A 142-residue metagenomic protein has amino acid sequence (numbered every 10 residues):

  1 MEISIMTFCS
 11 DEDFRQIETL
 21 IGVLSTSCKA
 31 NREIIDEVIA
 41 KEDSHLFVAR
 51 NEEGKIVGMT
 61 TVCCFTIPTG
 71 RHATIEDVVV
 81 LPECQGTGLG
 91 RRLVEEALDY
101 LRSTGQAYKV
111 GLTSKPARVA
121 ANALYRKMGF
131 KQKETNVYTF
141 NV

Functional and structural regions predicted by a protein language model:
M1-D11: Conserved N-terminal entry element of GNAT/NAT acetyltransferase domains
T26-L46: Active-site rim helix/loop that mediates acceptor-substrate recognition in acyltransferases
S44, G70, I75, K133: Short coil/loop residues immediately preceding or within conserved phosphate-binding loops of NTP-utilizing enzyme
V48, K55-C64, T74, V79: Conserved beta-strand in the GNAT
C64-F65, F140: A short acidic/small-residue loop/turn micro-motif
V80, G86-D99, A123, K127: Conserved acetyl-CoA-binding loop-helix of GNAT-fold acetyltransferases
R91, S103, P116-E134, T139-F140: Conserved active-site alpha-helix within GNAT-family acetyltransferase domains
L101-S114: Conserved GNAT acetyl-CoA-binding A-motif
